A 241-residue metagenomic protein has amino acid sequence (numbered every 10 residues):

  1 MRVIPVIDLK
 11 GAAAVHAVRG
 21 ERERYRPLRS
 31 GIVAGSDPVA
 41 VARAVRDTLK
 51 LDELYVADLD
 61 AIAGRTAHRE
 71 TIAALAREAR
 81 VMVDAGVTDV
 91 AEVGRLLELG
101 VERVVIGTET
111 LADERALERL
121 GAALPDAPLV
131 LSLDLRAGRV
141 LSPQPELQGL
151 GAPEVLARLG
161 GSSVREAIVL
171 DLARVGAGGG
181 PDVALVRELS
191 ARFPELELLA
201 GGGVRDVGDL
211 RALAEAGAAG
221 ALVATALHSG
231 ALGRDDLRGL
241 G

Functional and structural regions predicted by a protein language model:
R2-K10, L54-V56, V81-A85, V104-I106 (+4 more regions): Hydrophobic faces of well-ordered beta-strands that scaffold small-molecule active sites in alpha/beta enzyme cores
L9-G31, L97, V101-V175: Conserved anion-binding
A14-T66: N-terminal beta-alpha supersecondary unit
V33-D47, D89-G94, L147-R158: Short, acidic/polar
A44-L99, V183-L185: N-terminal active-site wall of soluble small-molecule enzyme domains
T66-A73, P145-E154, G179-E188: Charged helix-capping and loop-helix junction motifs
R77-V104, A184-A221: Catalytic cores of alpha/beta
A116-L124, L210-G241: C-terminal helical cap(s) of enzyme catalytic domains, especially alpha/beta-barrels
